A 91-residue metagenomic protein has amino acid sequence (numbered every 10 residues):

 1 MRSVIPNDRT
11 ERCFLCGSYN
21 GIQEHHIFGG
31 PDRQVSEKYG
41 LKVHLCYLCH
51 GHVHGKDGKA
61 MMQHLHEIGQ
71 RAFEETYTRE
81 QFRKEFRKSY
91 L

Functional and structural regions predicted by a protein language model:
M1-R12, Q34-G40: Short, charged surface segments at domain edges that flank catalytic/cofactor-binding sites
C13-C16, C46: Short cysteine-rich clusters marking metal-coordination/redox-active sites
S18-Q23, G51-H54: Short functional micro-motifs and their immediate structural scaffolds
N20-Q23, L41-L45, G69: Amphipathic alpha-helical interface surfaces
G21-R33: Short recognition patches in nucleic-acid-associated and regulatory proteins
R33-Q34, V53: The feature represents the first ordered module of a protein
K42-H66: Short Cys/His-centered divalent metal-binding micro-motifs
Q70-L91: Short flanking/linker segments adjacent to small metal-binding domains or redox-active Cys/His motifs
